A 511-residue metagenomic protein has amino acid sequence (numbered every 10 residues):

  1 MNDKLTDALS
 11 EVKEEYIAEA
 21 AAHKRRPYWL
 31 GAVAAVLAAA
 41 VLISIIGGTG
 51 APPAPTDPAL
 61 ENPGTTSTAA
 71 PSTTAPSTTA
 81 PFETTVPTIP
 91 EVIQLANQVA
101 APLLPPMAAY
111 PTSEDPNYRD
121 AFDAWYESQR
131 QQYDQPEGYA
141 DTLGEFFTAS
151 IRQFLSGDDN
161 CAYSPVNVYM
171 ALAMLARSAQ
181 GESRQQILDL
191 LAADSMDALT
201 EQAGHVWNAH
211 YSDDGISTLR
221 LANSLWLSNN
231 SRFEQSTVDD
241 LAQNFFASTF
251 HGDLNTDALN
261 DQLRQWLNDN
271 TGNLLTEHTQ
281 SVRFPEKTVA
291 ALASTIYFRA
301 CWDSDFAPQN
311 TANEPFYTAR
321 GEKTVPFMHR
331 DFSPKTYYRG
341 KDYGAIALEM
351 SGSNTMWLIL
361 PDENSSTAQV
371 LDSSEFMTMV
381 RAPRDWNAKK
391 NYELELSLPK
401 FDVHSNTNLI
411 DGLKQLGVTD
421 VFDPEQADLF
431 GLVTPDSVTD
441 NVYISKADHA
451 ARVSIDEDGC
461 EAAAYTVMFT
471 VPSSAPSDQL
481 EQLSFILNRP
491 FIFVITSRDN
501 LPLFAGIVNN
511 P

Functional and structural regions predicted by a protein language model:
M1-R26: Disordered, charged N-terminal biogenesis/targeting segments of membrane/secreted proteins
A18-H23, A32-L37, A59, P63 (+1 more regions): Extracytoplasmic/secretory soluble proteins
L30-T56, T466-M468: Single-pass transmembrane signal-anchor helices and their membrane-water interface zones
G31, S44, D120-D123, V438-N441 (+4 more regions): Non-catalytic interaction/Regulatory regions outside core domains
P55-P71, A75-D253: Detector for small/aliphatic-rich hydrophobic stretches
P90-P111, D158, P165-V168, M196-N364 (+2 more regions): Non-catalytic, conformational "gating/processing" segments within enzyme and secreted inhibitor domains
A162-R184, A347, Q479-P511: Feature captures eukaryotic membrane-trafficking machinery centered on endolysosomal pathways and lysosome-related
S365-S366, P502: Short beta-strands and strand-coil junctions in structured, solvent-facing domains, enriched
